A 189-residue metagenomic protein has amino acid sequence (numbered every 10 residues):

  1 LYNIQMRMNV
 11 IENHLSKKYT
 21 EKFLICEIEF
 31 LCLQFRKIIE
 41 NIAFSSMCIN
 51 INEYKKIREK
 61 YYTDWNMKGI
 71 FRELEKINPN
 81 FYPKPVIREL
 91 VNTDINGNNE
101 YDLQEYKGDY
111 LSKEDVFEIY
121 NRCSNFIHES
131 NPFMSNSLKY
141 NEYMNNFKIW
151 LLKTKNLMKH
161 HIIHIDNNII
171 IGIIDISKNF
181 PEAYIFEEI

Functional and structural regions predicted by a protein language model:
L1, E21-K37, Y106-K113, S137-M144: Short, charged/polar micro-motifs that form catalytic or ligand-binding hotspots
L1-R7, S16-K18, Y54, S177-K178: Charged, low-complexity, helix-prone segments enriched in Lys/Glu/Asp/Gln
N3-H14, Q34, N41-F44, I119-R122 (+1 more regions): Amphipathic, well-ordered alpha-helical segments in soluble domains
M6, Y61-I189: Long, charged low-complexity segments
I11-H14, K18, F126, S130: A short secondary-structure junction motif
N13-G69: N-terminal interaction modules that seed assembly of large macromolecular complexes
